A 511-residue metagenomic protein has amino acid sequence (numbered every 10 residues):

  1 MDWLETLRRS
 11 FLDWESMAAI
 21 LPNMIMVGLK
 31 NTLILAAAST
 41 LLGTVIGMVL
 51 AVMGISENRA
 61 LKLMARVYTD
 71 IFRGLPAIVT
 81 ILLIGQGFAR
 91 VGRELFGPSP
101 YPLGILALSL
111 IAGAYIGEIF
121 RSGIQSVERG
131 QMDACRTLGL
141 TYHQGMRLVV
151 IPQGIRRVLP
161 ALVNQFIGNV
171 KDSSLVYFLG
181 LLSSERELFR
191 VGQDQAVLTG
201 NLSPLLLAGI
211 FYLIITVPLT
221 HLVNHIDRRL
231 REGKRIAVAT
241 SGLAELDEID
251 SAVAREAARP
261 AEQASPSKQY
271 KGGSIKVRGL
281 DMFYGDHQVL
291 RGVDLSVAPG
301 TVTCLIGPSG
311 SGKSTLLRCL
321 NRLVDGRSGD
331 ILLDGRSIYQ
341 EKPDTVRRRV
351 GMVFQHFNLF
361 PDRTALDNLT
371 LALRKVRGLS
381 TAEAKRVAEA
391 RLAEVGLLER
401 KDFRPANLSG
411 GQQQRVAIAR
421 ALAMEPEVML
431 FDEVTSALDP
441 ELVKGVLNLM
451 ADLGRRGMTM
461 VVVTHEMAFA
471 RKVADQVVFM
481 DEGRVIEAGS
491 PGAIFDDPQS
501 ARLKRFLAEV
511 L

Functional and structural regions predicted by a protein language model:
M1-A252, D497: Transmembrane alpha-helices and adjacent helix-loop boundaries
F120, I275-V277, L290, R347: Conserved structural motif at the start of ABC-family nucleotide-binding domains
N321: Helix-to-loop junction immediately C-terminal to a conserved catalytic motif
S337-G351, T381, I494-P498: ABC ATPase NBD coupling module
F403, M424, R456: Conserved signature/switch motifs of ABC ATPase nucleotide-binding domains
R404-L408, Q412: Conserved ABC ATPase signature
